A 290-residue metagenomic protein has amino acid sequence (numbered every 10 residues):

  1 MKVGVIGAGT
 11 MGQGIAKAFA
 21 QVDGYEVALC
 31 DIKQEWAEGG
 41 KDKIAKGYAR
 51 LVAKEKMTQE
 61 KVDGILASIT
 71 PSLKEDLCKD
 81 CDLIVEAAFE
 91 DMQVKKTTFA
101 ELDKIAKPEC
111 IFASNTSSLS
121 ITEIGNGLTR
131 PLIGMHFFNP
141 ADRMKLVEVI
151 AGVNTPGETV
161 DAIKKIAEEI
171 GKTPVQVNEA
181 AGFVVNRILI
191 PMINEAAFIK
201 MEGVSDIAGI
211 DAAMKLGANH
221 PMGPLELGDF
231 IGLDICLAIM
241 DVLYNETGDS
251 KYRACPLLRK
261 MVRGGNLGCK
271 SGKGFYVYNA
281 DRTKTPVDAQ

Functional and structural regions predicted by a protein language model:
M1-R50, K54: NAD(P)+-binding Rossmann beta1-loop-alpha1 motif at the extreme N-terminus of oxidoreductases
T10, W36-G39, R50-F112, L119: Rossmann-like NAD(P)-binding element
D23-G24, G157, D161, E168-E179 (+2 more regions): NAD(P)-dependent Rossmann-like dehydrogenase/reductase catalytic/cofactor-binding core
Y25, P140-I150, P221-M222, D241: Acidic/polar active-site rim loop that often engages polyanionic ligands
I111-N178, F183-R187: Rossmann-fold dinucleotide-binding core
